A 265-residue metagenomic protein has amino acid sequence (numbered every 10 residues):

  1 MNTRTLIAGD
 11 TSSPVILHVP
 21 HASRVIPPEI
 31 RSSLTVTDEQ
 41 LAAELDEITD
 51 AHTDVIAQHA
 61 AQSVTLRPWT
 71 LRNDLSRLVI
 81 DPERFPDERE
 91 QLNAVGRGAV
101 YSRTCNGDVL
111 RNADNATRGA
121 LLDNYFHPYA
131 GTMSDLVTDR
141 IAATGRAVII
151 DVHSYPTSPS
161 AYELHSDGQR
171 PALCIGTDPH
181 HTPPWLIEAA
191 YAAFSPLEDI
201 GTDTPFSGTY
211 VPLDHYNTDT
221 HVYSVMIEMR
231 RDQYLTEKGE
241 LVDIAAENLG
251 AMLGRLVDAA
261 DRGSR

Functional and structural regions predicted by a protein language model:
M1-I149, S154-R265: N-terminal catalytic or cofactor-binding beta/alpha core of small enzyme domains
